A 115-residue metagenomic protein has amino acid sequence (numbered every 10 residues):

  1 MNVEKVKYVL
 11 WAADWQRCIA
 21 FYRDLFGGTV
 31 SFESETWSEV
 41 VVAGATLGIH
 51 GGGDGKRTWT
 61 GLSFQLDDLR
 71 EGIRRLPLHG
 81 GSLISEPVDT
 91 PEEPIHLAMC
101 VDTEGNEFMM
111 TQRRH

Functional and structural regions predicted by a protein language model:
M1, L10, H79-H115: Vicinal oxygen chelate
M1-I19, T46, T60-L62, Q112-H115: N-terminal beta-strand motif that seeds the catalytic metal site of vicinal oxygen chelate
R17, S34-S38, E93: Short glycine/proline-centered loop/turn elements that form peptide/ligand docking sites
C18-R23, L76, G105: Conserved active-site tyrosine of GNAT-family acetyltransferases
G27-E33, S82-P87: Short secondary-structure junctions
G28-T60, E107-R113: Conserved short beta-strand elements that form part of the metal-binding/catalytic scaffold of enzyme active sites
E39, S63, L97-A98: Short hydrophobic/aromatic beta-strand element in the GNAT-like acyltransferase core that lines or flanks the acyl-donor
L62-T90: Mid-chain, well-packed structural core segment of small domains
